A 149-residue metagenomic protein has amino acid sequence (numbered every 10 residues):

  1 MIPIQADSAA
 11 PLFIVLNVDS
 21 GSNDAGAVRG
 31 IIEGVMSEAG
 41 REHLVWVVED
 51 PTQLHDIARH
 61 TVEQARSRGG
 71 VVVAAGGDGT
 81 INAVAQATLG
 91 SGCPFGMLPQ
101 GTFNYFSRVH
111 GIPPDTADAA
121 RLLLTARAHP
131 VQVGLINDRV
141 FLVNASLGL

Functional and structural regions predicted by a protein language model:
M1-V72, N82, D118: ATP/NTP phosphate-donor binding region
V18, A75-G77, L98-Q100: Glycine-rich beta-strand-to-loop/alpha-helix junction loops that act as flexible
A25, A83-A85, F106-R108: Short glycine-/acidic-enriched loop or helix-start segments at secondary-structure transitions that form or flank
A39, V48, G90-P94, L98-L149: Catalytic core of DAGKc-family lipid kinases
T52-Q53, G79, G148-L149: Short alpha-helical
V73-I81, L123: A short, flexible low-complexity segment enriched in Lys/Arg and Gly/Pro that occurs in N-terminal basic tails
T80-C93: Short Gly/Thr/Asp-enriched flexible loops that form oxyanion-binding sites at enzyme active sites
